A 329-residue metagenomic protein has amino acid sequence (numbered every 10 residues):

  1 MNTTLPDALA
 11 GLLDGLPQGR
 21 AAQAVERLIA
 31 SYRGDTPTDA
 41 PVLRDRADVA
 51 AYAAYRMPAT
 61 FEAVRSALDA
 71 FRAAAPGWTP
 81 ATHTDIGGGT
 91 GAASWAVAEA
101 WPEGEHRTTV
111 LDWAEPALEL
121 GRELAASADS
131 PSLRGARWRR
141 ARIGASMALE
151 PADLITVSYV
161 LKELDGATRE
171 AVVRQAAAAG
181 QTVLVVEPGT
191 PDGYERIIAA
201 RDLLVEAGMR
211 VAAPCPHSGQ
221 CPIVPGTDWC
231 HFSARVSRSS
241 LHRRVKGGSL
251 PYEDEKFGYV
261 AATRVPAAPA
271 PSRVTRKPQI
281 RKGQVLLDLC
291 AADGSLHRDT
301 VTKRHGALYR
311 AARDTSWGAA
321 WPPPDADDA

Functional and structural regions predicted by a protein language model:
M1-D39: N-terminal auxiliary segments of SAM/dcSAM-dependent transferases
A40-A67: Class I SAM-dependent methyltransferase Rossmann-like catalytic core, especially the SAM/SAH-binding loop
T79-G89: Conserved class I S-adenosyl-L-methionine
T90-E103: Conserved SAM-binding loop of SAM-dependent methyltransferases across substrates and taxa, primarily the Class I
L120-A148: S-adenosyl-L-methionine
D153-A167: A short SAM/SAH-binding and catalytic strip from SAM-dependent methyltransferases
G180-G189: Conserved beta-strand signature within the Rossmann-like core of class I S-adenosyl-L-methionine
R244-A329: C-terminal lobe and adjacent flexible extensions of AdoMet/dcAdoMet transferase-like proteins
